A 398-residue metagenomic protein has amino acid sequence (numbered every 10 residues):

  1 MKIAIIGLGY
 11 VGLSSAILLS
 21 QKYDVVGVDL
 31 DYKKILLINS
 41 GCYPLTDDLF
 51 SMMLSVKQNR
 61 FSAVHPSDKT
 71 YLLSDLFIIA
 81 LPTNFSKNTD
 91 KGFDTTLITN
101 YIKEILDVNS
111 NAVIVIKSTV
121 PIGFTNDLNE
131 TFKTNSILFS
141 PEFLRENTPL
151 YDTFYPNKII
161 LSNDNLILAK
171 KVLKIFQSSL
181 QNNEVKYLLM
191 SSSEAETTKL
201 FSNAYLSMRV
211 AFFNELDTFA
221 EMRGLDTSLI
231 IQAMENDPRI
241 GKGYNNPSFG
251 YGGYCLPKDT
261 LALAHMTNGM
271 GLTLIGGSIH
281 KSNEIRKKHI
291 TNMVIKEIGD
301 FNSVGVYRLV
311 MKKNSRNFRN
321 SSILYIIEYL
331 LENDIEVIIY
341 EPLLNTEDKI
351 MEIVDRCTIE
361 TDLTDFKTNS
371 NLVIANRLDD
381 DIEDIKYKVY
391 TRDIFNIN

Functional and structural regions predicted by a protein language model:
M1-N398: Structural/interface elements that position substrates and couple domains in central-metabolism enzymes
